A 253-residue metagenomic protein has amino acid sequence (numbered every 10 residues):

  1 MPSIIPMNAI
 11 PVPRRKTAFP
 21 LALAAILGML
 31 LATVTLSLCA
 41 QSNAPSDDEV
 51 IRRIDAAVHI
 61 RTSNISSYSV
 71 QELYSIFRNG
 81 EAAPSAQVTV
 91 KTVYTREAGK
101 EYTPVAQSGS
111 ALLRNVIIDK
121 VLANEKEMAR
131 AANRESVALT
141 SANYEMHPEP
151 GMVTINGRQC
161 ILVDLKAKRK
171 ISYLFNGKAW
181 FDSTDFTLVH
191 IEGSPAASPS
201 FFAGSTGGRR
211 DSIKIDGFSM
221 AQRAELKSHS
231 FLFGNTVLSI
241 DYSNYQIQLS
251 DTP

Functional and structural regions predicted by a protein language model:
M1-P20: N-terminal secretory signal peptides that target proteins for export/translocation
P2, P6-N8, T35, I215 (+1 more regions): Extended interaction regions within the primary functional domain
R14-F19, C39-Q41, P45: Intrinsically disordered low-complexity regions specifically enriched for long asparagine
P20-L21, A167, A221: Proline-rich low-complexity regions
A22-S37: Bacterial N-terminal signal peptides
Q41-N176, S183-T187, A196-T206, I213 (+2 more regions): Structured extracytoplasmic
I191, Q222-A224: Beta-strand-dense domains in secreted/periplasmic systems and polymorphic toxin scaffolds
G207-R210, A224: C-terminal soluble interaction/assembly domains
